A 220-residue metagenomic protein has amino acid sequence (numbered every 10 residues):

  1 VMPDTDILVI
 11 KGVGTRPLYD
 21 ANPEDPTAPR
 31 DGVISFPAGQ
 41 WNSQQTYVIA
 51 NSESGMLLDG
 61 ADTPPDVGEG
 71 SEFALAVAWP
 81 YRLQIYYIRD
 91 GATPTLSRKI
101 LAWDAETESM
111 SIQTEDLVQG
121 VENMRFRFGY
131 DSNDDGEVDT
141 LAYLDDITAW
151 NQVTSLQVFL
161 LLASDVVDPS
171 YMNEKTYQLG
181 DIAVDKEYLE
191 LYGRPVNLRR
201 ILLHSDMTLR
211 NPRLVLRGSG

Functional and structural regions predicted by a protein language model:
V1-F159, D165-R199, H204, L216-G220: N-terminal pilin/flagellin-like segments and related low-complexity appendage regions
M207-L209: C-terminal functional modules
